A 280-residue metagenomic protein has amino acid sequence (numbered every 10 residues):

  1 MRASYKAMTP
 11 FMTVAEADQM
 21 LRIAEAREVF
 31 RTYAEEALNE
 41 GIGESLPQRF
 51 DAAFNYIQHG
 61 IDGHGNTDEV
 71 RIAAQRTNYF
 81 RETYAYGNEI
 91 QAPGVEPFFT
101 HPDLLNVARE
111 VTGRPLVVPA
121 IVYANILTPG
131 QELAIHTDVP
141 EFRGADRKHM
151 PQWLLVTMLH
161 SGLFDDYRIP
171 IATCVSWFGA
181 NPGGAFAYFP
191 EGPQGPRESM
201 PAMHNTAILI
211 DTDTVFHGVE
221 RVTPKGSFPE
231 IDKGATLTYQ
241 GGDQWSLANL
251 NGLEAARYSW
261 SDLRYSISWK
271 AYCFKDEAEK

Functional and structural regions predicted by a protein language model:
M1-P102, S261-K280: N-terminal auxiliary "cap/dimerization" subdomain that precedes the catalytic jelly-roll/cupin core of mononuclear
T13-N39, L105-L127, A202-I210: Internal hydrophobic scaffold segments of catalytic domains
A37-T77, H136-D138, F142-H160, G226-A256: Charged, glycine/proline-rich intrinsically disordered loops and linkers
I57-R147, T157-L163: Signature of the catalytic double-stranded beta-helix
A85-L127, I169-E198, W260-K280: Extended amphipathic secondary-structure runs
I135-T137, G162-R168, R197-P201: Short histidine-centered beta-strand/loop micro-motifs that create catalytic or ligand/metal-coordination sites
A145, Q152-P182, L209, K270: Short, conserved beta-strand element in jelly-roll/cupin
P170, N181-K280: Catalytic core of Fe(II)/2-oxoglutarate
